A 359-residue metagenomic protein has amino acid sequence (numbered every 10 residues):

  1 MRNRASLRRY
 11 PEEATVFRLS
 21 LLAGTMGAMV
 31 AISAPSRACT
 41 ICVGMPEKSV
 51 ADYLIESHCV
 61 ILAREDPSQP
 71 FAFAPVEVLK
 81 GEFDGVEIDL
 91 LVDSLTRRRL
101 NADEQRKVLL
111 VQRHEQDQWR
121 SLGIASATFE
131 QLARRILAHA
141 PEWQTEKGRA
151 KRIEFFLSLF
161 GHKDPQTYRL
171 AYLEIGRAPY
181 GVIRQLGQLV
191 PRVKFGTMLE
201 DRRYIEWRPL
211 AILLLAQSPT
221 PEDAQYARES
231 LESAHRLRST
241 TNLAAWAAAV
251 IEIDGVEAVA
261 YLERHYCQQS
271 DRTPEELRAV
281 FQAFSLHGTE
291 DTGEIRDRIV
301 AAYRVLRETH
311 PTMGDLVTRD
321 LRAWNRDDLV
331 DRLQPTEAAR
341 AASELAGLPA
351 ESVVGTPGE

Functional and structural regions predicted by a protein language model:
M1-F17: N-terminal secretory signal peptides that target proteins for export/translocation
S20-A31: Bacterial N-terminal signal peptides
I32-K163, T167, L173-Y180: Transition segments tied to proteolytic processing and entry into folded domains
L137-E146, R169-Q185, E206-T220, T241-D254 (+3 more regions): Structural detector for internal amphipathic alpha-helices that build alpha-solenoid repeat scaffolds
R149-L157, G181-T197, P221-E232, G255-C267 (+2 more regions): Amphipathic alpha-helical scaffolding segments comprising HEAT/armadillo-like alpha-solenoid repeats
F160-Q166, E200-E206, S233-R238, Q268-R272 (+2 more regions): Short coil turns that connect the paired helices of HEAT/ARM alpha-solenoid repeats
C267-E308: Alpha-helical adaptor scaffolds
I295-S352: C-terminal soluble interaction/assembly domains
